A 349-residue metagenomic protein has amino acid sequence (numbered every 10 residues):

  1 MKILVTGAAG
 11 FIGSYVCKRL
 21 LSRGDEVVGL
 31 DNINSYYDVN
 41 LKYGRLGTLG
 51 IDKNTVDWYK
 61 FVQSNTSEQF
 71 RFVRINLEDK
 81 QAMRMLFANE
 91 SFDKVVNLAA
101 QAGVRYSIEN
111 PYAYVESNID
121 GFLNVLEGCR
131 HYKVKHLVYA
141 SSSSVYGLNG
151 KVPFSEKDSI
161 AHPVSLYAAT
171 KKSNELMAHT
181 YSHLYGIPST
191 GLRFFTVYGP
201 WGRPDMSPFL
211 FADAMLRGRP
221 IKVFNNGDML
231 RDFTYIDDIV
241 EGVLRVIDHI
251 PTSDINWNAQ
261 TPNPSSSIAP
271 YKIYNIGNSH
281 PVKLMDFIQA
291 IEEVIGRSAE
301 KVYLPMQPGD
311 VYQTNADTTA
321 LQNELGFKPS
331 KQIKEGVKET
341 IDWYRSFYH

Functional and structural regions predicted by a protein language model:
M1-V197, K331: N-terminal Rossmann-like NAD(P)+-binding domain of SDR-like oxidoreductases, especially those catalyzing
R19-S22, Y37, M215-H349: C-terminal substrate-binding subdomain of Rossmann-fold SDR/epimerase-dehydratase oxidoreductases
Y43-L46, E175, F209, P281 (+2 more regions): Short, surface-exposed alpha-helical segments at coil->helix boundaries
L49, A178, F211, L321-Q322: Structural element of the ATP-grasp superfamily
I51-S67, K157-I160, Y185-P188, A212-V223 (+3 more regions): A short C-terminal helix-loop "cap" of Rossmann-like NAD(P)-dependent dehydrogenase/epimerase domains
V152-P153, P204-A212: A glycine/serine/threonine-rich, flexible loop-to-helix segment that serves as the NAD(P) cofactor-binding "lid"
S173, M177, Y181, F211 (+2 more regions): Hydrophobic alpha-helix immediately C-terminal to the catalytic Tyr-X-X-X-Lys motif of short-chain
